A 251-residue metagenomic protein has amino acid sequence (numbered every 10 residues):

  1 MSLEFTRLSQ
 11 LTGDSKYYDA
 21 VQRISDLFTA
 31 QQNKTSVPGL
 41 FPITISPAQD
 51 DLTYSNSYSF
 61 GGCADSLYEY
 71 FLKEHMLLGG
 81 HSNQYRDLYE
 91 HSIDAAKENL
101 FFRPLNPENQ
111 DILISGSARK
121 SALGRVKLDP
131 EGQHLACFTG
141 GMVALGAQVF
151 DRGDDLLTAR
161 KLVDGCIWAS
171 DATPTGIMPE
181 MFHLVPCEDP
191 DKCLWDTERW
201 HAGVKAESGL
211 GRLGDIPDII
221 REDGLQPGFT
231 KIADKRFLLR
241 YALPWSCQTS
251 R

Functional and structural regions predicted by a protein language model:
S2-R251: Glycan-recognition and catalytic cores of secretory/periplasmic carbohydrate-active enzymes
